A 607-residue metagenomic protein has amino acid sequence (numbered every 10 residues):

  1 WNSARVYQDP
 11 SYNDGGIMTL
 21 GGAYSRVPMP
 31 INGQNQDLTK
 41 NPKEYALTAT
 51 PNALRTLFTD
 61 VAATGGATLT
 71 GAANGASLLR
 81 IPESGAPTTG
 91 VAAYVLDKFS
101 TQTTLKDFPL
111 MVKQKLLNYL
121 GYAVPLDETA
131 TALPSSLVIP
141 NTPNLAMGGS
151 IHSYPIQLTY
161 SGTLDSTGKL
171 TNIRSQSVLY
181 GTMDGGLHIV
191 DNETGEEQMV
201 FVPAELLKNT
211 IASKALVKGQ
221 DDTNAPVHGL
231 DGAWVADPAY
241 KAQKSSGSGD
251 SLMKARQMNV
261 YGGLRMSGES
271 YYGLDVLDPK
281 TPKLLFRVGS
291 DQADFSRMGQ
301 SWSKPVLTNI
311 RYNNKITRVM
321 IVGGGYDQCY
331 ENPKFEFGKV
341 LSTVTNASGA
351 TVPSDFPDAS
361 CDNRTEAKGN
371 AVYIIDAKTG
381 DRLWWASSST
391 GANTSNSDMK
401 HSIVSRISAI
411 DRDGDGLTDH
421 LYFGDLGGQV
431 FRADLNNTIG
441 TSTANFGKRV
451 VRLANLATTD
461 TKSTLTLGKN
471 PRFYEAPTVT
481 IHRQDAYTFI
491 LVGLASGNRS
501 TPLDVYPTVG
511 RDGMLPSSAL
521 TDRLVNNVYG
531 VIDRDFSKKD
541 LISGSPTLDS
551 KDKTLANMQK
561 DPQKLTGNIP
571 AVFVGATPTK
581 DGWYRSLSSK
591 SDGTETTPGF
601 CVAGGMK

Functional and structural regions predicted by a protein language model:
W1-K607: A fold-level detector for beta-propeller and closely related beta-sheet-rich head/sensor domains
